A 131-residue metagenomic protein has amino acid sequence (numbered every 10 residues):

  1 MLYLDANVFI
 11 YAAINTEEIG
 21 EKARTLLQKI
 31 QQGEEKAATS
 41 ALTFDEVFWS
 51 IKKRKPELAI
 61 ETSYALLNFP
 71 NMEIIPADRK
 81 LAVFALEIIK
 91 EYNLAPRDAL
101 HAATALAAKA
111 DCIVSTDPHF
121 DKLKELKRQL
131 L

Functional and structural regions predicted by a protein language model:
M1, E73, A102-L131: Acidic, PIN/NYN-like endoribonuclease modules and their adjacent C-terminal/linker elements
M1-T39, K52-E61: Short, well-structured N-terminal submotif of metal-dependent ribonuclease cores
L4-D5, T39-A41, L94-A95, D117 (+1 more regions): Histidine- and aromatic-rich ligand-binding microenvironments
A6, A41, R79, D98-A102: Conserved glycosyltransferase catalytic-site signature
N15, P70-E91: Acidic catalytic patch
Q32-E34, F69-P70, E91, L123: Structured helix-beta-strand junction loops
D45-F48, L86: Amphipathic alpha-helical segments within well-ordered protein domains
